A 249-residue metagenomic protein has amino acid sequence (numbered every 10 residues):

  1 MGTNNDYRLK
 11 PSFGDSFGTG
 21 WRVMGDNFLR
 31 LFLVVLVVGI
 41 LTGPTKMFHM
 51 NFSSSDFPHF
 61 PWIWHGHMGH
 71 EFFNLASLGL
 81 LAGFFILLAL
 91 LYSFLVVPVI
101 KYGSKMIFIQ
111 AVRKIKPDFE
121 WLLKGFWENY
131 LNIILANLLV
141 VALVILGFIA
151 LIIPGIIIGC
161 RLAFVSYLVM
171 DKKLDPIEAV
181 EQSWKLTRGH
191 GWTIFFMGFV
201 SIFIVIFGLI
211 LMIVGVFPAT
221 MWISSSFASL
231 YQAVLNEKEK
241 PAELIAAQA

Functional and structural regions predicted by a protein language model:
M1-A249: Hydrophobic alpha-helical membrane segments
